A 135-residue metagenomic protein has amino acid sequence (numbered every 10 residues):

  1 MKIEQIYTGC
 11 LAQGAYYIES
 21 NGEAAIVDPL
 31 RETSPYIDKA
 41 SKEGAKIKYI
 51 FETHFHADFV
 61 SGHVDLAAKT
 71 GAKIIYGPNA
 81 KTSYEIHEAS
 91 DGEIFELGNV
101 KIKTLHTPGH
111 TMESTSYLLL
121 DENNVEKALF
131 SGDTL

Functional and structural regions predicted by a protein language model:
M1-K46, Y117-G132: Conserved beta-strand hairpin/beta-sheet module of binuclear metal-dependent hydrolase folds, prominently
T8-C10, P108-T111: A short catalytic or substrate-binding loop motif that flags glycine-/basic-rich loops and adjacent residues that bind
I18, D28, H54, L66 (+4 more regions): Divalent metal-coordination and catalytic microenvironments
E23, H63, A68, A72-I74 (+5 more regions): Hydrophobic, small-residue-rich alpha-helical packing segments that form membrane-like cores
V27, I47-H56, I75-N79, H106-G109 (+1 more regions): Active-site neighborhood of phospho(di)ester-bond hydrolases with catalytic His/Asp-centered motifs
R31, N79-T82, L135: Short, acidic/turn-prone active-site loops that include or flank metal/cofactor- and phosphate-binding residues
T33-I75: Active-site metal-binding motif and surrounding structural segment of the metallo-beta-lactamase
H56, V60, M112, L135: Active-site His/Glu-centered metal-binding helix of metallohydrolases
